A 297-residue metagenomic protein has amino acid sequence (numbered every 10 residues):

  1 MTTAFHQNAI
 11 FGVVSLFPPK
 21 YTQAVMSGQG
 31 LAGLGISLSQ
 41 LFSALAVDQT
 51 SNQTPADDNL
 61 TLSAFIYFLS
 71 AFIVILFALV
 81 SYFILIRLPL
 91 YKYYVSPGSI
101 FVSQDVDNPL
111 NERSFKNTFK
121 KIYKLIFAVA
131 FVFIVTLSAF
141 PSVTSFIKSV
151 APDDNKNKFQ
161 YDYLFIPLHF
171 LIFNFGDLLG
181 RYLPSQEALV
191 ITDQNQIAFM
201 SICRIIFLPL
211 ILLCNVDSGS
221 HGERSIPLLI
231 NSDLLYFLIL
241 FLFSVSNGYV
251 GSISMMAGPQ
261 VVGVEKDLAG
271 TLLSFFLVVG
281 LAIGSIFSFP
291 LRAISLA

Functional and structural regions predicted by a protein language model:
M1-Q7, F17-I147, F175, F275-S288: Early transmembrane alpha-helices of polytopic membrane proteins
N8-L31, Y163, L234-F237, V262-F275: Loop-to-transmembrane helix entry/capping segments in MFS-fold secondary transporters and related SLC/MFSD carriers
G12, G28-G30, G180, G248 (+1 more regions): Glycine-centered flexibility motif
P19, A64, D193-Q194, K266: Membrane-helix interface/capping residues of multi-pass secondary transporters
Q23-M26, F68, I197-S201, G270: Hydrophobic/aromatic positions within or immediately flanking transmembrane alpha-helices of multi-pass small-molecule
D48-Q53, L189-I191, S220-S225, L291-A297: Short, Lys/Arg-enriched charge-dense amphipathic segments
F77-S246, V250, A257, V262-E265: Membrane-interfacial loop- and helix-cap regions that link adjacent transmembrane helices in polytopic membrane proteins
G251-A297: TerminUS-proximal long segments
